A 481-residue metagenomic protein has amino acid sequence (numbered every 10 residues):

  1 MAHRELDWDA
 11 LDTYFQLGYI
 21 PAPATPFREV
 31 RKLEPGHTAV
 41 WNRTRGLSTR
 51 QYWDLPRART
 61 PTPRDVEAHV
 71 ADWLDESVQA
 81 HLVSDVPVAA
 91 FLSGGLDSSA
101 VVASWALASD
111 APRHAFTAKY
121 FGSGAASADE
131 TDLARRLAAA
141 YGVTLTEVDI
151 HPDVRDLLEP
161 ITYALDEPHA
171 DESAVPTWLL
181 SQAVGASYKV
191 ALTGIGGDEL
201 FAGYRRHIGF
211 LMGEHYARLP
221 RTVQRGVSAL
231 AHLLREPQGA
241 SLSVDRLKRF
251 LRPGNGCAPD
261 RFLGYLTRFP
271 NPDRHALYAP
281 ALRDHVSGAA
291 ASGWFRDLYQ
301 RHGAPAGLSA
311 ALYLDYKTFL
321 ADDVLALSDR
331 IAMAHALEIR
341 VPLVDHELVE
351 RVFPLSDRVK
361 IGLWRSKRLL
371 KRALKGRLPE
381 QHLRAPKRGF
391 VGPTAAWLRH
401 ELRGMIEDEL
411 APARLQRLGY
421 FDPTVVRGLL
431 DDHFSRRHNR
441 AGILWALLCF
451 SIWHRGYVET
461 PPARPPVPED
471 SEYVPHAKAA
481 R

Functional and structural regions predicted by a protein language model:
M1-L165, T177, S181, K375-G376 (+6 more regions): Cysteine-centered catalytic environments shared across enzyme families
M1-L6, A24, T60-P61, E167-A170 (+2 more regions): Short, polar/flexible loop-turn hinges at active-site or ligand-entry regions and domain interfaces
H3, W8, T25-P35, R45-L47 (+5 more regions): Adenosyl-5′-phosphate
G18, G36, A108, A140 (+9 more regions): Phosphate/oxyanion-binding loops and surfaces in catalytic or ligand/nucleic-acid-binding neighborhoods
L96-D97, Y120-G122, P152-R155, G197-L200 (+5 more regions): Short, solvent-exposed loop/turn segments at secondary-structure junctions
T162-A164, R205-M212, R464-P465: Short secondary-structure boundary/capping segments
L165-P168, L410: Active-site proximal helix-loop segment of RNase H-like, two-metal nucleases, encompassing DDE(D)
L179-Q238, F319, V324, S328-L348: Active-site adenylate/phosphate-handling loop in enzymes that bind or generate adenylated species
